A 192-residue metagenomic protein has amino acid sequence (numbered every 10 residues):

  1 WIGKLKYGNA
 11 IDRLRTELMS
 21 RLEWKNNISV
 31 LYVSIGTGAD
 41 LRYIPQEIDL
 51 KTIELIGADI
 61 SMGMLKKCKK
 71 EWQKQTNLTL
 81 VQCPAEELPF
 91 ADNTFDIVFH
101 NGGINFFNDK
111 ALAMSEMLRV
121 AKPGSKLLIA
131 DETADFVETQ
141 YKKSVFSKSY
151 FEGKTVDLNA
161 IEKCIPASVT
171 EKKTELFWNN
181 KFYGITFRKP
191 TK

Functional and structural regions predicted by a protein language model:
L5-N26, Y43: Conserved alpha-helix/loop element of class I SAM-dependent methyltransferases that forms part of the SAM/SAH-binding
S29, S125-K126: Short glycine-centered segments of the SAM/dcSAM-binding site in methyltransferase folds
S29-E87: Class I SAM-dependent methyltransferase SAM/SAH-binding core
D59-I60, D109, E132: Short beta->alpha hinge that forms the Motif I/post-I loop of the SAM-binding pocket
E86-V98: A short acidic, Gly/Pro-enriched loop at the edge of an enzyme's catalytic core that lines a small-molecule cofactor
D96-D109: A short SAM/SAH-binding and catalytic strip from SAM-dependent methyltransferases
A111-P123: A short glycine-rich, Lys/Arg-flanked "PGG" loop and its adjoining helix->strand segment in the class I
K126-T186: C-terminal alpha-helical "lid/dimerization" subdomain adjacent to the S-adenosyl-L-methionine
